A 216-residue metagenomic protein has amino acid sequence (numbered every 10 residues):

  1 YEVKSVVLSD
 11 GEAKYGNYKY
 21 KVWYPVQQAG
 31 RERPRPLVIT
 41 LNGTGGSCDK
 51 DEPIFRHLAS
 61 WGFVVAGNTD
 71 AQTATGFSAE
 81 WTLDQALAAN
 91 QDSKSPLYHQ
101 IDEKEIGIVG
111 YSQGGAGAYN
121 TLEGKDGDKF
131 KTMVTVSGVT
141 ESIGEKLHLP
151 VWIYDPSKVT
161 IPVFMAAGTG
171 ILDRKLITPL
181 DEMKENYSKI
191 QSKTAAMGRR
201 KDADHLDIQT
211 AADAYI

Functional and structural regions predicted by a protein language model:
Y1-R33: N-terminal cap/lid segment of alpha/beta-hydrolase-fold proteins
Q27-P34, F77-A116, E123-K125: Gly/Ser-rich "nucleophile elbow"/oxyanion-hole loop immediately N-terminal to the catalytic nucleophile in hydrolases
E32-G43: Short beta-strand element of the alpha/beta-hydrolase
G43-S47, V65, D70-T75, S112-A116 (+3 more regions): Solvent-exposed loop/turn segments at secondary-structure junctions within structured extracellular/periplasmic domains
D49-N68: Short amphipathic alpha-helix adjacent to the substrate-entry channel of hydrolases
T121-K131: Conserved hydrolase catalytic core segment
K131-H205: The feature captures the conserved acid-bearing segment of alpha/beta-hydrolase catalytic domains
Q209-I216: Post-His helix in hydrolase/transferase enzymes
